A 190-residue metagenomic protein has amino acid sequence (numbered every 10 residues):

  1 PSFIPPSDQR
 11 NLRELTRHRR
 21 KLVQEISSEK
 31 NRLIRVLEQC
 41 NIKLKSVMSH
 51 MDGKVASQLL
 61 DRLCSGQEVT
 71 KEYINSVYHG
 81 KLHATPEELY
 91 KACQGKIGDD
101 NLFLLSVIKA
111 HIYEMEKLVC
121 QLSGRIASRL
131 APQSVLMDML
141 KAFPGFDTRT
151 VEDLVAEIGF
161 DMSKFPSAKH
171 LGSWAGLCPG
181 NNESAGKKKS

Functional and structural regions predicted by a protein language model:
P1-S190: A detector of single, family-specific signature residues that are central to catalytic or substrate-handling motifs
